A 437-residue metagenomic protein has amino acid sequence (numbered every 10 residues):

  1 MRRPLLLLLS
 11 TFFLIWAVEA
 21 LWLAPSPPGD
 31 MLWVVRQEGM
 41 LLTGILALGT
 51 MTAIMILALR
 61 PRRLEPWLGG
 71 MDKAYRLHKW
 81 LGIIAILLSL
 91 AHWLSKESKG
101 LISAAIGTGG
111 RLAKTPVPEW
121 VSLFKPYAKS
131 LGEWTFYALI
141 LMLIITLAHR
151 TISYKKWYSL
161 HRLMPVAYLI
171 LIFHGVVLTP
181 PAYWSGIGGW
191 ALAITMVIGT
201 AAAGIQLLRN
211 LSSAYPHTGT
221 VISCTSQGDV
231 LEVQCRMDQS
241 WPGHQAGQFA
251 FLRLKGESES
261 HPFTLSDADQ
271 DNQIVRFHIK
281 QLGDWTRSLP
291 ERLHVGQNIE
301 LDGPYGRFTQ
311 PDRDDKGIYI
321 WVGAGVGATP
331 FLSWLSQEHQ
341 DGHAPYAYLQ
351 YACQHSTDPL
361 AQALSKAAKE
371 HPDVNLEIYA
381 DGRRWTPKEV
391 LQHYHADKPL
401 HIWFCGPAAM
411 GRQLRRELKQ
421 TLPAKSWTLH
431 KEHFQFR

Functional and structural regions predicted by a protein language model:
M1-T11: N-terminal membrane topogenic signal
T11-S26, L57, L94-K96: Alpha-helical transmembrane segments of multi-pass membrane proteins
E19-G29, G175-A182: Juxtamembrane "helix-exit" motif on the non-cytosolic side of transmembrane helices
P25-E38, G70, A104, T108-G110 (+1 more regions): Membrane-interface interhelical loops and short amphipathic "cap" helices that link adjacent transmembrane segments
V35, G39-L57: Functionally critical transmembrane alpha-helices in membrane proteins and complexes, commonly lining
G44, M51, P61-W67, L77 (+3 more regions): FNR/FR-type flavoprotein reductase catalytic core
I152-K156, L207-T218: Juxtamembrane/interface segments at transmembrane-helix termini
S212-D302, T309, Y319, H339 (+3 more regions): Ferredoxin-reductase
